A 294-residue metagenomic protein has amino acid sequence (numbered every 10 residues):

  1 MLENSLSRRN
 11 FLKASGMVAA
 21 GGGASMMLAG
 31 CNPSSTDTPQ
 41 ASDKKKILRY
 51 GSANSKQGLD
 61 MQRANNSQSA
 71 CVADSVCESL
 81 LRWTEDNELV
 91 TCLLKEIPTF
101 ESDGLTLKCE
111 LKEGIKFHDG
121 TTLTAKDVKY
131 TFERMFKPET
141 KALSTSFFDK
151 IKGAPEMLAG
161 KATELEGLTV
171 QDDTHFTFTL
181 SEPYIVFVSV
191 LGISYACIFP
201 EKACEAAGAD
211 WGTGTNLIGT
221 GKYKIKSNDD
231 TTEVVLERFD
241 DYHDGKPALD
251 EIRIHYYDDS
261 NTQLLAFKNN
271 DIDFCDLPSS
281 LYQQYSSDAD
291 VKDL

Functional and structural regions predicted by a protein language model:
M1-N10, A14-A29: N-terminal secretory signal peptides
M27-Q40: Bacterial lipoprotein signal-peptidase II cleavage site
G51-S102, I218-G219: N-terminal lobe/hinge region of extracytoplasmic solute-binding protein
E85, L180-P247, E251: Gly/Pro-rich hinge or "lid" segments in bacterial periplasmic/extracellular proteins
E96-F147, Q263-A266: Aromatic- and charge-enriched surface segment that lines or borders ligand/interaction sites
E110, K129, T145-K202: Surface-exposed binding/hinge segments that line and control ligand-binding clefts or catalytic entry sites
R238-Y285: Ligand-site clamp/hinge motif
Q284-L294: Ligand-binding "clamshell"
